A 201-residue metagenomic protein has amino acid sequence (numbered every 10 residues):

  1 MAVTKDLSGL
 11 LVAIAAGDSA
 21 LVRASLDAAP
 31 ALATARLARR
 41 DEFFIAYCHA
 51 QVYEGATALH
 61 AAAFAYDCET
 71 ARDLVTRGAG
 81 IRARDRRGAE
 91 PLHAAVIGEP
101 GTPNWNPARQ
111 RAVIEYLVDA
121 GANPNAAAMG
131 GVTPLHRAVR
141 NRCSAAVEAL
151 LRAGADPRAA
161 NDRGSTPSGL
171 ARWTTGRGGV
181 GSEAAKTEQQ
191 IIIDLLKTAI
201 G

Functional and structural regions predicted by a protein language model:
M1-V12, P107-A108, A120, A153 (+2 more regions): Ankyrin-repeat-protein effector appendages
A2-I45: N-terminal segments that cap or nucleate solenoid repeat domains
V12-G17, H49-Y53, A61-D67, A94-Q110 (+2 more regions): Ankyrin repeat A-helix N-terminal signature
L21, E69-T70, R109-V113, A145-A146 (+1 more regions): Conserved ankyrin/ankyrin-like repeat signature
L26-L32, R40, R72-G80, A112-N123 (+2 more regions): Ankyrin repeat domain, specifically the short helix-to-loop turn at the C-terminus of the second helix of each repeat
